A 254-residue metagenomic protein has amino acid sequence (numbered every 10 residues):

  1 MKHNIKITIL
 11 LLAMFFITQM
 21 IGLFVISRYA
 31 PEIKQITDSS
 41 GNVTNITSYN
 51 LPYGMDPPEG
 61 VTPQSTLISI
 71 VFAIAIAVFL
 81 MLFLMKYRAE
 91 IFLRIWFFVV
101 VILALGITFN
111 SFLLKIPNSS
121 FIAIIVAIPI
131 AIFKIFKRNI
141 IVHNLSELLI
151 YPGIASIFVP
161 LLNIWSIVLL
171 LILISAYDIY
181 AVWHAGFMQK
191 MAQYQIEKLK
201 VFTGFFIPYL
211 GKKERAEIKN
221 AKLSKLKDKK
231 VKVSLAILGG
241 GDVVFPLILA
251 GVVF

Functional and structural regions predicted by a protein language model:
M1-F254: A membrane-topology feature that recognizes alpha-helical transmembrane segments and their immediate juxtamembrane
